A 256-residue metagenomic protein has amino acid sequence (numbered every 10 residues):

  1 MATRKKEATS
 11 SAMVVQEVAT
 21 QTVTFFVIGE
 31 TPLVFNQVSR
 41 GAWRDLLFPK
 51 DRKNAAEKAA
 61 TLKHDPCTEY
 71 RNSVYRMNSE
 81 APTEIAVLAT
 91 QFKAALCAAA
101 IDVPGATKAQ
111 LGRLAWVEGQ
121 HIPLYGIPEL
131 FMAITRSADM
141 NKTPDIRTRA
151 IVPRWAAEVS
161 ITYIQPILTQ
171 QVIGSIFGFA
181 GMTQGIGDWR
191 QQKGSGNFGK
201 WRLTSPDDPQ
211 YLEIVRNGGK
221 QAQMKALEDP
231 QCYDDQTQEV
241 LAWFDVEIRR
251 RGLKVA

Functional and structural regions predicted by a protein language model:
M1-A256: RNA-interacting cores
